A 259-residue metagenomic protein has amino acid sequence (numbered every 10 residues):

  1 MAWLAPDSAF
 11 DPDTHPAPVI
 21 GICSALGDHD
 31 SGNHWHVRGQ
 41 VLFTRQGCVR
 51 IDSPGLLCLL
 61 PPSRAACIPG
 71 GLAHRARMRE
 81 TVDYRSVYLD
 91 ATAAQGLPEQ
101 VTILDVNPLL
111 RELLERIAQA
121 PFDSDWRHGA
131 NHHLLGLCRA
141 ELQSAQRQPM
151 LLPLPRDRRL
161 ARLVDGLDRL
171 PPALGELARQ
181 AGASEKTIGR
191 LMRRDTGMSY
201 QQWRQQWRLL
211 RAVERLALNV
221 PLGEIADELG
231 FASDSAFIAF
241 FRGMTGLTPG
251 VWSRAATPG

Functional and structural regions predicted by a protein language model:
M1-C48: Generic protein-terminus/edge-of-domain signal
G55-G70: Short acidic-glycine-tyrosine-enriched beta hairpin
S63, I188, A236-F241: Short hydrophobic/aromatic patch on the recognition helix
G71-V101: Ligand-binding loop in jelly-roll beta-barrel domains
D105-P172, R179, A183: An amphipathic alpha-helical interaction segment
Q146-R158, R190, G197-Q205: Short, Lys/Arg-enriched anionic-surface-contact patches
L174-G175, R194-I238, R254-G259: Terminal helix-turn-helix DNA-binding modules in bacterial transcription factors
R179, R190, R194, D227-E228 (+1 more regions): Alpha-helical residues within the helix-turn-helix
